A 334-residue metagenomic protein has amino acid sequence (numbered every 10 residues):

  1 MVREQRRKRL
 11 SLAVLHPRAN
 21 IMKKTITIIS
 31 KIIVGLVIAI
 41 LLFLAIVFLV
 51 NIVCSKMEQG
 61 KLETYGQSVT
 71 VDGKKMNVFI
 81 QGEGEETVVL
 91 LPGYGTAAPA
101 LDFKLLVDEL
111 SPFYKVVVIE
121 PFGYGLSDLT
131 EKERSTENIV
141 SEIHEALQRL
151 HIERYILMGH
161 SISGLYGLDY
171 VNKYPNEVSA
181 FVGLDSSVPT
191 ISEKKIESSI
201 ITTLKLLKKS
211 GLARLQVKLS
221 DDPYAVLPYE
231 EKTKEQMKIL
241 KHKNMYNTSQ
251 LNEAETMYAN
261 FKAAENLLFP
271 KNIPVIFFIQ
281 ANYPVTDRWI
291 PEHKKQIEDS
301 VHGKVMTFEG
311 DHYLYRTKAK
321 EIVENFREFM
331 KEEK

Functional and structural regions predicted by a protein language model:
I21-V88, P112-Y114, E153, K331-K334: Alpha/beta-hydrolase fold catalytic core
K74-L126: Conserved HGGG/HGGXW glycine-rich cap/lid loop of the alpha/beta-hydrolase fold
G95, P121-G125, Y166, V188 (+1 more regions): Alpha/beta-hydrolase active-site loop signature
V118-I156: Active-site loop/oxyanion-hole signature of alpha/beta-hydrolase fold enzymes
E153-K195: Conserved hydrolase catalytic core segment
S187-L215: A catalytic-pocket lid/entrance helix-loop region that shapes and gates access to the active site across common
Y229-V301, V305-F308: Conserved serine/cysteine hydrolase catalytic core
S300-K334: Catalytic active-site module of serine/aspartate enzymes centered on a nucleophile-bearing elbow/loop
